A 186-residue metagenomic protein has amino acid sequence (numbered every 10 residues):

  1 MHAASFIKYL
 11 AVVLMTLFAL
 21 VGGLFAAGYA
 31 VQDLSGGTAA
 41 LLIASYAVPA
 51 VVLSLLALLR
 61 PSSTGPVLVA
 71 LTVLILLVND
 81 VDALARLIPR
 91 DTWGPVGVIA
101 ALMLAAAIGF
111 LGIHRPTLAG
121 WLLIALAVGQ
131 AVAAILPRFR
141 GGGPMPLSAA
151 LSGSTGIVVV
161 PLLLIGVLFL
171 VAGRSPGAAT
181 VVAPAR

Functional and structural regions predicted by a protein language model:
H2-S5, L55-L68, G109-L122: Membrane-helix interface "capping/anchor" motifs
K8-G23, L68-L76: Alpha-helical transmembrane segments
F25-A44, L59-T64, V81-V96, G141-S154: Membrane-helix interface and helix-disruption motif detector
S45-S54, A101-A106, I157-V171: Hydrophobic cores of alpha-helical transmembrane segments in multi-pass inner/ER membrane proteins, independent
L56, I108, Q130-R138, L168-F169: Structural signal for membrane-spanning alpha-helices in multi-pass inner-membrane proteins, emphasizing helix cores
V67-I75, L118-V132: Central hydrophobic cores of alpha-helical transmembrane segments in multi-pass integral membrane proteins
L68-A105, I113: Membrane-proximal helix-loop-helix units in multi-pass membrane proteins
G143-R186: Alpha-helical transmembrane segments and their immediate juxtamembrane flanks in integral membrane proteins
